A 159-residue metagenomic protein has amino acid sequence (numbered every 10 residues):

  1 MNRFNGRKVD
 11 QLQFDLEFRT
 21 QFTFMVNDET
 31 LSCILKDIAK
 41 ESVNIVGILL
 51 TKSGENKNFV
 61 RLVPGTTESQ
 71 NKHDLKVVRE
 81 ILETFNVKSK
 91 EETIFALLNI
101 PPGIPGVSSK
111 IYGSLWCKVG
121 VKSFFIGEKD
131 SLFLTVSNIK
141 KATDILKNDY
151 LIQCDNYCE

Functional and structural regions predicted by a protein language model:
M1-E159: A conserved regulatory-domain signal marking ACT and ACT-like small-molecule sensing domains and adjacent regulatory
